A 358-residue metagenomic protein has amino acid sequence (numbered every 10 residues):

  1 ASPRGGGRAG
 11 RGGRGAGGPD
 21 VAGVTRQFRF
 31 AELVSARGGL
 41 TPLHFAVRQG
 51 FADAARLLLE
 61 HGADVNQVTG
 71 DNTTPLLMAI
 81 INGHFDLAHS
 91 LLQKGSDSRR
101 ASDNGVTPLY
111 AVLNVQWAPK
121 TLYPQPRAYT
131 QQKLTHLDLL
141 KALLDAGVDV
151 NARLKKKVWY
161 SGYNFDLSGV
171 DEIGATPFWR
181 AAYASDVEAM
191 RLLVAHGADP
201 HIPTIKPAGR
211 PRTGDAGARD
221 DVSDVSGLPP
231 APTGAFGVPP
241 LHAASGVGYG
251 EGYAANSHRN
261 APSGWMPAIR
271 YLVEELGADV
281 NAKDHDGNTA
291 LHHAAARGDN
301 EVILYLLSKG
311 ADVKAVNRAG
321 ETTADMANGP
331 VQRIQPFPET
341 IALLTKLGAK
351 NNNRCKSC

Functional and structural regions predicted by a protein language model:
A1-F28, Y129, R210-P230, C358: Disordered, low-complexity segments in secreted/periplasmic proteins that are enriched in proline
G23-Q27, L33-V34, F45-A52, M78-H84 (+8 more regions): Ankyrin repeat A-helix N-terminal signature
R56-D64, H89-D97, K141-D149, R191-D199 (+3 more regions): Ankyrin repeat domain, specifically the short helix-to-loop turn at the C-terminus of the second helix of each repeat
D286-D325: Ankyrin-repeat and related helical/solenoid repeat scaffolds used for protein-protein interactions
V313-K356: Leucine-rich solenoid repeat scaffolds
